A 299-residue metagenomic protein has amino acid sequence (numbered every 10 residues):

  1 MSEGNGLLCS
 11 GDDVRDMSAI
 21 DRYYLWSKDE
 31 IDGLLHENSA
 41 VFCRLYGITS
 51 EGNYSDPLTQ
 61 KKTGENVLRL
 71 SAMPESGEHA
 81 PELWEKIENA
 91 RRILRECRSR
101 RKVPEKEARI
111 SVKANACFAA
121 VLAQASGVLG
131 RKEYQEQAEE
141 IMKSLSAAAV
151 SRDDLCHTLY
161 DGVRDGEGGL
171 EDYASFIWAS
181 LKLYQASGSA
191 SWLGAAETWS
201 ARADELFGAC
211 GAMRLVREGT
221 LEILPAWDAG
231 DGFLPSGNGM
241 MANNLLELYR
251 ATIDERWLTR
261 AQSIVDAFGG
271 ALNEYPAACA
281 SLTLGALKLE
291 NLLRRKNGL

Functional and structural regions predicted by a protein language model:
M1-L299: Glycan-recognition and catalytic cores of secretory/periplasmic carbohydrate-active enzymes
